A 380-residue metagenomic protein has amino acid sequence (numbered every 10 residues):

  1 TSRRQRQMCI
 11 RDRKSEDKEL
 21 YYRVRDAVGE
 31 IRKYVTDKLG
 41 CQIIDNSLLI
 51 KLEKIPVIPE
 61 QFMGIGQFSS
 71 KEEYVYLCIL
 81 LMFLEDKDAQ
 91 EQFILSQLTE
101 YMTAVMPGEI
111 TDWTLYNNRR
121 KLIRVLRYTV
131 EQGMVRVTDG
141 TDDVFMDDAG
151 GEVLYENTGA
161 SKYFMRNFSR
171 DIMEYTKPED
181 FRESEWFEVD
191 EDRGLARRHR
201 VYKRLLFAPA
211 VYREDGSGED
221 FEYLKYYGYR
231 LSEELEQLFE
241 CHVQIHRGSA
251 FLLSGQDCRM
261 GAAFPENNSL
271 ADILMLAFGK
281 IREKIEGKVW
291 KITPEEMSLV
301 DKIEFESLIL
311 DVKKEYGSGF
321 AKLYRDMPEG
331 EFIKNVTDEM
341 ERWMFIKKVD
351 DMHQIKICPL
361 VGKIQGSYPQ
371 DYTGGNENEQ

Functional and structural regions predicted by a protein language model:
T1-I10: Single conserved hydrophobic/aromatic residue that forms the stacking wall/gate of nucleotide- or nucleobase-binding
R11-E19, A89-T111, L206-G218, K291-Y324: Short acidic, hydrophobic short linear motifs in intrinsically disordered regions
Y22-F68, E219-G287: Long, low-complexity, charged/polar intrinsically disordered regions in eukaryotic proteins
A27-I31, D112-E131, D326-E339: Short amphipathic alpha-helical interaction segments
G40-C41, L126, V130-T141, F239-V243 (+2 more regions): A short, conserved structural fragment
K71-I94, A271-L299: Positively charged, polyanion-binding regions of nucleic-acid-associated proteins
M82-Y155: Internal, well-ordered domain-core segments that constitute the primary functional module of diverse proteins
M146-H199, L360-Q380: Short, amphipathic alpha-helical interaction segments positioned at domain boundaries
